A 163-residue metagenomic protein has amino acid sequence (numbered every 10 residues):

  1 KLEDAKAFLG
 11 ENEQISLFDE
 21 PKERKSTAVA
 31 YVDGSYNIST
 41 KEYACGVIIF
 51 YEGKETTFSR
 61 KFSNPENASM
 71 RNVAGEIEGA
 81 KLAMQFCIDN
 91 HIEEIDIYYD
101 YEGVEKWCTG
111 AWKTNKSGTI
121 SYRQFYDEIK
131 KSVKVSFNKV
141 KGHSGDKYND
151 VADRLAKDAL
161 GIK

Functional and structural regions predicted by a protein language model:
K1-A28, K54-F62, I88-I92, K131-V133 (+2 more regions): Intrinsically disordered, low-complexity regions
E11-E13, A28-Y31, S117-Y122: Short amphipathic alpha-helical surface micro-motifs
L17-A74, Q85-F86: RNase H-like nuclease fold core
S35-K41, K81-V151, L155, A159-L160: RNase H catalytic domain
G75-G79: Loop-to-helix element that buttresses phosphate recognition and phosphoryl-transfer chemistry
